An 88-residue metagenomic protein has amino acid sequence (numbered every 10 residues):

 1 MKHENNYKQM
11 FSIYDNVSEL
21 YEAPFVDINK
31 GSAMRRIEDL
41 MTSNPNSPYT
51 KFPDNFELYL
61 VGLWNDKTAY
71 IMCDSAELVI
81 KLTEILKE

Functional and structural regions predicted by a protein language model:
M1-Y21: Short aromatic-glycine-(Arg/Gly/Cys) micro-motifs in beta-strand/loop hairpins
E4-Y7, D27, G31: Alpha-helix initiation and capping sites
N16, K30, L63-D66: Generic structural motif
L20-I28: A short, exposed loop/beta-hairpin motif centered on an aromatic-Gly-Thr core
L20-Y21, M34, K67-T68: Eukaryotic short linear interaction motifs
N29-Y49: A short, charged, amphipathic alpha-helix used as a generic interaction element across diverse proteins
T42-E88: Short, mixed-charge low-complexity intrinsically disordered segments
